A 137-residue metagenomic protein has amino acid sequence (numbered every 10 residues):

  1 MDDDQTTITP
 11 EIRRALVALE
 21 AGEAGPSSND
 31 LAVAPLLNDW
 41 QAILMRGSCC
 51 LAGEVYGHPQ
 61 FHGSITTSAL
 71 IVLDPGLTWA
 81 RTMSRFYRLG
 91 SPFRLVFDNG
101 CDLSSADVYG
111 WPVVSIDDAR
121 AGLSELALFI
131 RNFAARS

Functional and structural regions predicted by a protein language model:
M1-A69, F97-S137: N-terminal non-globular leader segments, chiefly Sec-dependent signal peptides
L73-P92: Amphipathic alpha-helical packing elements
